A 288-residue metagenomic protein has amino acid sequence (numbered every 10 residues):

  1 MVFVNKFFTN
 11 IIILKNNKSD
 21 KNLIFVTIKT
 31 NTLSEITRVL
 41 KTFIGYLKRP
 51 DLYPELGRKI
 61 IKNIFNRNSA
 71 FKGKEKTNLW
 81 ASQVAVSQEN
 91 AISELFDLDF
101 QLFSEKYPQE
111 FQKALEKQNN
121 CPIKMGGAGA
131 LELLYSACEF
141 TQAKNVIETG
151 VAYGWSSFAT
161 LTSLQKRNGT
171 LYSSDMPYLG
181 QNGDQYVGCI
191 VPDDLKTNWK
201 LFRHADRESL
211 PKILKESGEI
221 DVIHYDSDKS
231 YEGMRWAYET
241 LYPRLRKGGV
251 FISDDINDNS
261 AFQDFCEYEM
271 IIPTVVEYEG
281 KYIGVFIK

Functional and structural regions predicted by a protein language model:
F7, L23, E35-V39, N120-K288: S-adenosylmethionine/decaboxylated-SAM
F7-D97: Membrane-proximal basic amphipathic "stem/tether" segments
F8, I12-I13, T30, K76 (+6 more regions): Short linear sequence elements within intrinsically disordered, low-complexity coil regions
Y46, N63-I64, Q83, E94-L95 (+4 more regions): Residues that form generic nucleotide/phosphate-binding pockets
K76-E89, F103-K113, G150, Q185-P192 (+1 more regions): Short charge-dense sequence patches
E94-G127, E139-F140: Class I SAM-dependent transferase core
